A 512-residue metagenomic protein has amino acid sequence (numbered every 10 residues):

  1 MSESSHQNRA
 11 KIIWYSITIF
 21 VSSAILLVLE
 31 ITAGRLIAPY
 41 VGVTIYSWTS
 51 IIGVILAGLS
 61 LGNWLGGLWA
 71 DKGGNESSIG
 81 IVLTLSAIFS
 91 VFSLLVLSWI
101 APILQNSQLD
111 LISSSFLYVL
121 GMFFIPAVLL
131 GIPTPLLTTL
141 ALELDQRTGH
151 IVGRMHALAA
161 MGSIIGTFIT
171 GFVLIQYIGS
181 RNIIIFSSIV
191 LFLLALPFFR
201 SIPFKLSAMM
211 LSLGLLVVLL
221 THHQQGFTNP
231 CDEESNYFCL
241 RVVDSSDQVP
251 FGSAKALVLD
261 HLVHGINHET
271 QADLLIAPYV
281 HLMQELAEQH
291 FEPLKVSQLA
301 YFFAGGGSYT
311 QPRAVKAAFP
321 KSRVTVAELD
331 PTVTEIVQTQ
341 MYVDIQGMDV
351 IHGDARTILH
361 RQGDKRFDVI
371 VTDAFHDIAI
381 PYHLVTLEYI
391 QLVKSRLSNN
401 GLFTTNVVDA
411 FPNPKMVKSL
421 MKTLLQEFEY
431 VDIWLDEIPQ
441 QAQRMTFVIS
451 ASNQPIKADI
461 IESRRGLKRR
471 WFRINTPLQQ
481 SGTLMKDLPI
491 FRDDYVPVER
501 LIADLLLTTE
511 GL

Functional and structural regions predicted by a protein language model:
M1-E234, D244-S253, L259-I266, Q284 (+9 more regions): Alpha-helical transmembrane segments of multi-pass membrane proteins
I31, G131, N236, A277-V280 (+1 more regions): Electropositive phosphate-/nucleotide-binding environments in soluble metabolic enzymes
F238-R241: A short loop-to-beta-strand scaffold at the N-terminal edge of the catalytic core in hydrolase folds
H268-M283: Conserved SAM-binding loop and adjacent beta-strand
Y342: A motif-centric feature for acidic-aromatic and gly/ser/thr-rich catalytic loops and repeats
I449, N453-L512: SAM/dcSAM-binding transferase cores
